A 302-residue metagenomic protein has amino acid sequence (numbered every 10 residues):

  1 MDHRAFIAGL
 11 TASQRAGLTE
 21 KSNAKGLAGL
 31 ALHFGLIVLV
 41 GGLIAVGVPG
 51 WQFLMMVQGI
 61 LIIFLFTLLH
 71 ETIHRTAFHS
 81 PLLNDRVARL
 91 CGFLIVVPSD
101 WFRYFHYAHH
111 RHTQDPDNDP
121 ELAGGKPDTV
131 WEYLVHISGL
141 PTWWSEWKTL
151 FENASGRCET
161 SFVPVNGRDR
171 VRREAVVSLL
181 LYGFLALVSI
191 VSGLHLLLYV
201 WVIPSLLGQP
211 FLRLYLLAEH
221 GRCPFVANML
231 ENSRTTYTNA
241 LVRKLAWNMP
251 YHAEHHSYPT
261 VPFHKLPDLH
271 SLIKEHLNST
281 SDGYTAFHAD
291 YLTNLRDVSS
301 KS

Functional and structural regions predicted by a protein language model:
M1-L61, F93-L198, F263-S302: Non-catalytic, topology-defining segments of multipass membrane proteins
G17-E20, E71-H79: Transmembrane alpha-helical segments that serve as helix-helix packing and pore/cofactor-lining elements in multipass
V40, I73, A77-F78, A227 (+1 more regions): Active-site-flanking alpha-helical
I44-L68, R86, L90-D100, S205 (+2 more regions): Membrane-embedded alpha-helical segments that form the functional core of polytopic membrane enzymes, especially those
G59-T72, P98-W101, W143-T149, W201-A227: Transmembrane alpha-helical segments that form the membrane-embedded catalytic/substrate-channel core of multi-pass
L65-R75, F102-Q114, Y215-R222, L245-V261: Histidine-centered catalytic micro-motifs
A77-V96, D117-E132, A227-V242: Juxtamembrane helix-capping/reentrant segments at transmembrane boundaries
F162-G221, S233-A240, W247-M249: C-terminal membrane-associated helical module and adjoining short loops/tails
